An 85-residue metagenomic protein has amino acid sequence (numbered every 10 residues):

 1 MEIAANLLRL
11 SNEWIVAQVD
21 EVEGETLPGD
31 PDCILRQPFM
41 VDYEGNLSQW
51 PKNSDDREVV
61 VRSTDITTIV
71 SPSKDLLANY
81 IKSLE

Functional and structural regions predicted by a protein language model:
M1-E85: Conserved RNA-binding domains used in RNP assembly and mRNA/RNA metabolism
